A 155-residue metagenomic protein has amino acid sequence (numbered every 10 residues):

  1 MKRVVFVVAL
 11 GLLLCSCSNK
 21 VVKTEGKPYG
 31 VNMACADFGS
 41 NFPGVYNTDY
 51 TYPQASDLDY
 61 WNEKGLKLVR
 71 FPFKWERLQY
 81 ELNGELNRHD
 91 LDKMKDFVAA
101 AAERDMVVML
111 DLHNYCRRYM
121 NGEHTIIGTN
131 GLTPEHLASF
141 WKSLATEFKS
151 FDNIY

Functional and structural regions predicted by a protein language model:
M1-V4: Positively charged n-region of N-terminal signal peptides that target proteins for export
F6-A9: Sec-dependent N-terminal signal peptides
L14-S16: C-terminal motif of bacterial Sec signal peptides marking the signal peptidase cleavage site
S18-T24: Bacterial Sec signal peptide processing site at the extreme N-terminus
T24-Y155: Active-site mouth of glycoside hydrolases
